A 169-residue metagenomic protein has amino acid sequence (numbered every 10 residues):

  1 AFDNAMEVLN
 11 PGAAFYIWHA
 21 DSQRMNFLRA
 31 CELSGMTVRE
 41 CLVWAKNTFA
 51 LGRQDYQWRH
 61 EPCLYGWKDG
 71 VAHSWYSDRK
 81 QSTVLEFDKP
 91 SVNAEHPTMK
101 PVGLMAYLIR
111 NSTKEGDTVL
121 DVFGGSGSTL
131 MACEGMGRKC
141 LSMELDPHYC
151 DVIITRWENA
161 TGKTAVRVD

Functional and structural regions predicted by a protein language model:
A1-C150: Core catalytic lobe of class I
H148-N159: Short alpha-helix adjacent to the SAM-binding motif of class I
E158, T164-D169: SAM-dependent methyltransferase catalytic region
